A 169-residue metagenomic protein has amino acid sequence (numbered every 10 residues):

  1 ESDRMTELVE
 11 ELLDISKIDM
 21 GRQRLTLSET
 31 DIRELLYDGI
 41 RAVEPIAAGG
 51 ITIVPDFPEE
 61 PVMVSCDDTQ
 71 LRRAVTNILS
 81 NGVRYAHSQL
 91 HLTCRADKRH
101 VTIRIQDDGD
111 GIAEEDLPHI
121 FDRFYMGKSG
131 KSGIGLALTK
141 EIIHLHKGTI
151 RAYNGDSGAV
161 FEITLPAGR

Functional and structural regions predicted by a protein language model:
E1-M5: Short alpha-helical segment of the dimerization/phosphotransfer core of two-component systems
M20-L25, M63-C66: Conserved micro-motifs of the catalytic ATP-binding
T26-E29, T52-V62, K98: Conserved catalytic submotifs in the C-terminal HATPase_c
T26-R41: A conserved beta-strand-to-alpha-helix junction within the catalytic ATP-binding
Q89-R99: Short beta-strand/loop element within the Bergerat-fold HATPase_c
I112-F124: Short conserved segment of the HATPase_c
